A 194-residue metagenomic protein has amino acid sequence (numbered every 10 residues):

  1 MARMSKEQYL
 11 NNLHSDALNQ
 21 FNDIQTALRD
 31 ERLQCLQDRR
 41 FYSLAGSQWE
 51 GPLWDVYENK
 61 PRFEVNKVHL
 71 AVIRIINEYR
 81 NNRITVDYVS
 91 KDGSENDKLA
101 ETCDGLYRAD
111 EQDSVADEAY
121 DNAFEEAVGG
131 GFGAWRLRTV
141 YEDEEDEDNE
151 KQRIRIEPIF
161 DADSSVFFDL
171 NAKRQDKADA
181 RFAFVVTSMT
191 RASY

Functional and structural regions predicted by a protein language model:
M1-Y194: Extended, helix-rich architectural segments
